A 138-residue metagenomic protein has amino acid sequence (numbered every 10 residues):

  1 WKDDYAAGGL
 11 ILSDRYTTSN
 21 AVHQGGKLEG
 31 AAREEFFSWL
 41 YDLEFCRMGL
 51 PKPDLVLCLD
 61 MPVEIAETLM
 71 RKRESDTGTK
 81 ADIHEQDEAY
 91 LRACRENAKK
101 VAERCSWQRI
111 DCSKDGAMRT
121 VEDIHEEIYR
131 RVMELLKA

Functional and structural regions predicted by a protein language model:
W1-I11: Phosphate-binding/switch loop-helix module in NTP-utilizing enzymes
K2-D3, R47-G49, K99-V101: Short secondary-structure boundary/capping segments
Y5-A6, Y41, R71, E103: Alpha-helix boundary recognition
L12, L55-L57, Q108-I110: Hydrophobic/aromatic beta-strand patches that form the interior of the parallel beta-sheet core in alpha/beta enzyme
R15: Walker B catalytic acidic pair
T18-E96: A glycine- and Lys/Arg-enriched "phosphate-lid" helix/loop adjacent to the NTP-binding pocket of small-molecule kinases
E64-A138: NTP-dependent small-molecule kinase module
